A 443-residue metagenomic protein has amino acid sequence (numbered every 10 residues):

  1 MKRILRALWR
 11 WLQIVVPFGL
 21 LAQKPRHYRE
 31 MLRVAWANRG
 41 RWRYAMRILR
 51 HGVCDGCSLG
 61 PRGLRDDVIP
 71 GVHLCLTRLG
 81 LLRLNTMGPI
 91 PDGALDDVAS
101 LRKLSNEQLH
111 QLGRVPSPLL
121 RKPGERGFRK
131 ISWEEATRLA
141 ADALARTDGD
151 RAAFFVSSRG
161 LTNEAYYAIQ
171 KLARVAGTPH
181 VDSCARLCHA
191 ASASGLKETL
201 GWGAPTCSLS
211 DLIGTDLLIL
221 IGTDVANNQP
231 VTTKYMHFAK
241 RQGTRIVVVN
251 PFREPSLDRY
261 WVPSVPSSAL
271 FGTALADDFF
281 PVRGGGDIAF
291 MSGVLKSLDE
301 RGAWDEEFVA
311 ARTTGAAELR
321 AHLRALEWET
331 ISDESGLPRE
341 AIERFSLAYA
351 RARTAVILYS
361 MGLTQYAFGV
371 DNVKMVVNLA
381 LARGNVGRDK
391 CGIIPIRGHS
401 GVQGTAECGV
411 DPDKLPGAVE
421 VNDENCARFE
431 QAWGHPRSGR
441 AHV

Functional and structural regions predicted by a protein language model:
M1-G60, I69: Intrinsically disordered, low-structural-confidence terminal and linker regions
K2-K24, G113-S400, L415, N425-V443: Cofactor-pocket helix-loop regions in the catalytic cores of large enzyme subunits
C54-C57, C75, C188: Disulfide-bonded cysteines in secreted/extracellular proteins and peptides
D55, L101-N106, E135, Y167-I169: A short, structured N-terminal alpha-helical element that caps or precedes a catalytic domain
G60-L82: Iron-sulfur (Fe-S) cluster-binding segments and ferredoxin-like electron-carrier domains, especially [2Fe-2S]
G88-P89: Eukaryotic charged/polar low-complexity linker/IDR segments
V98-R114: Conserved oxyanion/phosphate-binding beta-strand-loop segments in alpha/beta enzyme cores
G401, C408-D423: Surface-exposed loop and adjacent secondary-structure segments within mature catalytic domains
